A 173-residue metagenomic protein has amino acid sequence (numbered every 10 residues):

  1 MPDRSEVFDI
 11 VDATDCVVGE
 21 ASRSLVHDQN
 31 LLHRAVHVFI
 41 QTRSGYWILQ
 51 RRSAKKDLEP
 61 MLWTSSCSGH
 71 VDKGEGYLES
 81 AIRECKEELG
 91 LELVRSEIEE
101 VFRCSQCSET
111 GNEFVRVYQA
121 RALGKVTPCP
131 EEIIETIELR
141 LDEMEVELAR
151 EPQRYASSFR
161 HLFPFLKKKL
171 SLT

Functional and structural regions predicted by a protein language model:
P2-H37, R43: Acidic, metal-coordinating catalytic segment for phosphate/diphosphate chemistry, firing primarily on the Nudix
D15, L89, C104-S108: Short helix-to-loop capping/linker segments positioned immediately adjacent to catalytic or ligand/cofactor-binding
S22-S24, M61, K73, E100-F102 (+1 more regions): Nudix hydrolase/Nudix homology domain
Q29-L31, L58-W63, L139-R140: A short, polar/proline- and glycine-enriched secondary-structure boundary/capping micro-motif
A35-C67: A glycine-rich, hydrophobic loop/mini-helix early in the fold
I48-L49, S66-E99: The catalytic Nudix box helix
